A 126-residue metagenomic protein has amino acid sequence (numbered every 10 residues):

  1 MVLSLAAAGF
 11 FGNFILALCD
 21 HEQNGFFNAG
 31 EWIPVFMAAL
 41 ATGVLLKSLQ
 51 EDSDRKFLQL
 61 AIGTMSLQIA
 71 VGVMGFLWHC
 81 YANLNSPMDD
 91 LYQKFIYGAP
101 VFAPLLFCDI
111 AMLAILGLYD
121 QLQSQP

Functional and structural regions predicted by a protein language model:
M1, E22-G25, L49-Q59, K94: Juxtamembrane loop-transmembrane helix junctions in multi-pass integral membrane proteins, especially the extracellular
M1-A7, D54-I69: Interfacial segments of alpha-helical transmembrane regions
M1-N13, I110-L113: Alpha-helical transmembrane segments
F14-Q23, C80-N85: Juxtamembrane "helix-exit" motif on the non-cytosolic side of transmembrane helices
A17-L40: Transmembrane alpha-helix entry/boundary detector in multi-pass membrane proteins
M37-A61, L116: Canonical alpha-helical transmembrane segments
L67-N85: C-terminal TM-helix exit segments that contain a strictly Trp-centered aromatic cap at the helix terminus
D89-P126: Alpha-helical membrane-associated segments of multi-pass integral membrane proteins
